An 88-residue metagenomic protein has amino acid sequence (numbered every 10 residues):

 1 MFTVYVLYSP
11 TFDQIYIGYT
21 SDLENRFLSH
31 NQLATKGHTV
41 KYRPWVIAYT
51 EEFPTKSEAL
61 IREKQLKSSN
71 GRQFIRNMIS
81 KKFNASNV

Functional and structural regions predicted by a protein language model:
M1-T35, V40-T50, E58-S68, R72 (+1 more regions): GIY-YIG nuclease catalytic motif and its immediate N-terminal context
